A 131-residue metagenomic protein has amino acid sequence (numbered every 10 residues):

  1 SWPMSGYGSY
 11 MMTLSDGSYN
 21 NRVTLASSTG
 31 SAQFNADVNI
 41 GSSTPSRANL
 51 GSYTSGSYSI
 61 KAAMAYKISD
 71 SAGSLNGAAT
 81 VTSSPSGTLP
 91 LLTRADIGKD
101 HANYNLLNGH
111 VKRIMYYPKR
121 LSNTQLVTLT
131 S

Functional and structural regions predicted by a protein language model:
S1, S59-K67, A72-S74, D96-G98 (+1 more regions): Residues within well-ordered beta-strands of beta-sheet-rich folds
S1-D37, Y116-V127: Extracellular glycan-recognition modules
L14-Y19, A65-I68, K99-A102: Short, flexible beta-strand-to-coil junctions
N20-A26, S46-A48, Y104-L106: Parallel beta-helix/beta-solenoid repeats that form elongated, surface-exposed shafts/blades used for receptor binding
A26-S86: Extracellular glycan-interaction surfaces
T82-H110: Flexible glycan-contacting loops in extracellular carbohydrate-active proteins
